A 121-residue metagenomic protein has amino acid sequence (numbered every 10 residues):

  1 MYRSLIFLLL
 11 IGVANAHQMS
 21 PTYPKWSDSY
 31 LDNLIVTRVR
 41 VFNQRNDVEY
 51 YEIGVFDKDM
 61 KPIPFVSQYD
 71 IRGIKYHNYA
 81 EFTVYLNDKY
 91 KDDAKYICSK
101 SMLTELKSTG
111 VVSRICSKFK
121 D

Functional and structural regions predicted by a protein language model:
R3-V13: Sec-dependent N-terminal signal peptides
A16-D32, V66: N-terminal edge beta-strand
T22, L31-R38, D92-Y96: Short, solvent-exposed loop/turn segments enriched in Ser/Thr/Gly
T37, Y51, A80-F82, K95-I97: Hydrophobic residues positioned within well-ordered beta-strands of beta-sheet architectures
R40-V41, V55, L86: Hydrophobic beta-strand positions in extracellular immunoglobulin-like domains
Q44-P62, K100-S101: Short acidic, flexible loop segments centered on an aromatic residue
P62-D92: Intrinsically disordered, low-complexity Pro/Gly/Ser/Thr-rich segments with frequent PxxP/GP/PP motifs and embedded
D88-D121: Terminal connector regions
